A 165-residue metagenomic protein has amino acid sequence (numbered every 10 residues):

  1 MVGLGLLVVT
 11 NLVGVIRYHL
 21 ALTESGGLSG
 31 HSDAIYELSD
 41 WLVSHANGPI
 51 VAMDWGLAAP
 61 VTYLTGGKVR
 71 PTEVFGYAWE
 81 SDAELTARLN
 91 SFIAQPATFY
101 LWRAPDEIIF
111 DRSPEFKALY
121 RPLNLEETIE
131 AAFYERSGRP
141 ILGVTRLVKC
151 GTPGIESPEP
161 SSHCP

Functional and structural regions predicted by a protein language model:
V2-A46, W55-A83, W102-P114, E135-I141 (+1 more regions): Membrane-proximal, lumen/periplasm-facing interface regions of secretory-pathway glyco- and lipid-modifying enzymes
R17, W79-P165: Aromatic/acidic, Gly/Pro-rich catalytic loop(s) in extracytoplasmic/lumenal soluble domains of multi-pass membrane
P49-V51, F99: Conserved beta-strand elements of the Class I
V51, R70, L125-T128: Secondary-structure boundary/capping residues
